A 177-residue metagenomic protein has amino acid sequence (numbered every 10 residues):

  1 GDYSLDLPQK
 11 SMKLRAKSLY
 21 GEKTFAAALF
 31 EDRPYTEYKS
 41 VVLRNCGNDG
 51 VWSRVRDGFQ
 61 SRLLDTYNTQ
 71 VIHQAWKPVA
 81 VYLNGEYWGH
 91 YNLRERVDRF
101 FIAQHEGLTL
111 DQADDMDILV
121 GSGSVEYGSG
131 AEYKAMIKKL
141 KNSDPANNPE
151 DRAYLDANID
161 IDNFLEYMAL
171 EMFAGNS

Functional and structural regions predicted by a protein language model:
S4-P8, P34-E37, I72-H73, L83-Y87 (+1 more regions): Extracellular/periplasmic catalytic domains that process cell-envelope and extracellular macromolecules
S4-Y38: Compositionally biased P/S/T/G-rich terminal and signal peptide-adjacent segments that lie outside catalytic cores
T24-S53, N92-N176: ATP-dependent phospho-/nucleotidyl transfer catalytic cores
V55-Q70, N142: Zn2+-dependent metallopeptidase catalytic core
V55-R56, V71-A75, F164-L165: Short, glycine/acidic-rich beta->alpha junctions
T66-V81: Short, well-structured beta-strand/strand-turn elements
